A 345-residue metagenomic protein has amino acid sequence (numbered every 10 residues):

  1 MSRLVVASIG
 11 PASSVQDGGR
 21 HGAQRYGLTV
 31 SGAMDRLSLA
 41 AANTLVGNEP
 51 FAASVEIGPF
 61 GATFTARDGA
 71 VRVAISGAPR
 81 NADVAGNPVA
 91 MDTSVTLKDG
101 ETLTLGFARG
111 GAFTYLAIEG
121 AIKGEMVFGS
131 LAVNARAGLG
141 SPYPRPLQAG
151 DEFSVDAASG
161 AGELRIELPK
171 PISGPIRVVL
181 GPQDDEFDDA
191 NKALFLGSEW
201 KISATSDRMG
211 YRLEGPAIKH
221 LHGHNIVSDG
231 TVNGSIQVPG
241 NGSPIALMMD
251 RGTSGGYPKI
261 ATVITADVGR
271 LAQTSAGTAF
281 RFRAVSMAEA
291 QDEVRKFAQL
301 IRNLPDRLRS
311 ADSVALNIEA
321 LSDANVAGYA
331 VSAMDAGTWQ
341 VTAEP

Functional and structural regions predicted by a protein language model:
M1-P345: Conserved "landmark" site that anchors the functional core of diverse proteins
